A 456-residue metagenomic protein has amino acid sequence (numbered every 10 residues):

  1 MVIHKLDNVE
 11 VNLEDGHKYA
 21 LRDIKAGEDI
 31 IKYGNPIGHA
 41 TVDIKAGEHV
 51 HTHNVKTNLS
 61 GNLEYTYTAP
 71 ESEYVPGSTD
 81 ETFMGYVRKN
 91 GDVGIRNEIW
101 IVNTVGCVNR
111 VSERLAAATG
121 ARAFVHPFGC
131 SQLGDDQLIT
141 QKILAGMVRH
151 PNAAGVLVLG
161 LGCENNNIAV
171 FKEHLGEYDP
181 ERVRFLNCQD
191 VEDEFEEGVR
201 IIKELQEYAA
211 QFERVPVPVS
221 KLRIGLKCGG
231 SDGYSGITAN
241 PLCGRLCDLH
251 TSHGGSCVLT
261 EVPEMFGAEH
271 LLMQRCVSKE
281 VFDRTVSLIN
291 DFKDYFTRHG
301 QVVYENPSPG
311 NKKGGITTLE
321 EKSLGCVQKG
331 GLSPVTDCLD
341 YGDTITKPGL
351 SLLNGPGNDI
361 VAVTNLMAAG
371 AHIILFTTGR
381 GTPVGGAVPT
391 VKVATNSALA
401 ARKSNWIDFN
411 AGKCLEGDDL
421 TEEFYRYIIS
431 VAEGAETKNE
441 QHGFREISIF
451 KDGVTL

Functional and structural regions predicted by a protein language model:
M1-I373, R380-L456: Metallocofactor- and cofactor-centric catalytic cores in central/energy metabolism, strongly enriched
